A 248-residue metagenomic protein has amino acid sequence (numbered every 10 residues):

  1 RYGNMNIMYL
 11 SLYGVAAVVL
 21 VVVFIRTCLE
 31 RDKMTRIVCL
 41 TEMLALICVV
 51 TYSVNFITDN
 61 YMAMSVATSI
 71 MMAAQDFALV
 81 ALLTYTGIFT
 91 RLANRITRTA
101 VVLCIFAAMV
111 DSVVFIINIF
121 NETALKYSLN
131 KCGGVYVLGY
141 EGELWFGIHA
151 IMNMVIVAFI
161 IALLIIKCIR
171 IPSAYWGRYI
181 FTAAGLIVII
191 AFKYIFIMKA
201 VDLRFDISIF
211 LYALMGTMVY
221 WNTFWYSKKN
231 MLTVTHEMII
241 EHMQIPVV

Functional and structural regions predicted by a protein language model:
R1, L129-L144: Juxtamembrane membrane-water interface segments that cap and precede transmembrane helices
Y2-N6, C168-T235: Interfacial "cap-and-anchor" motif at the non-cytosolic start of specific transmembrane alpha-helices
Y2-V18, D32-I119, G147-M154, F205-Y212: Individual alpha-helical transmembrane segments in multi-pass integral membrane proteins
V21-R31, G87-L92, L164-P172, N222-Y226: Structural signal for the C-terminal ends of transmembrane alpha-helices and the immediately following loop
T27-T51, V101-F106, G142-M198: Alpha-helical transmembrane segments of multi-pass integral membrane proteins
N118-G133: Membrane-interfacial helix-loop-helix modules of multi-pass inner-membrane proteins that assemble, modify, or transport
H236-M243: PAS-family sensory domains
P246-V248: Short hydrophobic secondary-structure edge segments in sensory/regulatory modules of signaling proteins
